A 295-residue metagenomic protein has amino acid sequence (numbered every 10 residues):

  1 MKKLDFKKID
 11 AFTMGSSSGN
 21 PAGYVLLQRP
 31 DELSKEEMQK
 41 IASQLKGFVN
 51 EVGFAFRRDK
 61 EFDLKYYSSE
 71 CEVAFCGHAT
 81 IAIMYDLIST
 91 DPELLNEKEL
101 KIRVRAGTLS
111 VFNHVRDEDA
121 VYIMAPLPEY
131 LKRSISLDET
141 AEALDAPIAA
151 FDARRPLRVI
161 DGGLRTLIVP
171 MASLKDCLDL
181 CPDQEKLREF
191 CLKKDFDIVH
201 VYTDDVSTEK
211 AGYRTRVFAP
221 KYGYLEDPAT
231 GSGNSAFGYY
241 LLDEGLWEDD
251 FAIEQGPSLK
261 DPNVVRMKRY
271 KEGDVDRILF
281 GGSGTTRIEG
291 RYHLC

Functional and structural regions predicted by a protein language model:
M1-S18, A146-A149: N-terminal, positively charged, Ser/Thr/Ala/Gly-biased leader segments that form transit/presequence-like amphipathic
S17-N20, C76-G77, H114-V115, K210-G212 (+1 more regions): Short glycine/proline-enriched turns and hinge-like loops at secondary-structure junctions
P21, V25, A79, R165 (+2 more regions): Gly/Ser/Thr-rich beta-alpha loop segments that engage phosphate groups in nucleotides
Y24-Q28, A55-F56, I168-M171, Y202 (+2 more regions): Short beta-strand-to-turn element immediately C-terminal to the catalytic PLP-Schiff-base lysine in fold type I
E36-E72, D205-E209, Y213: Anion-binding (especially nucleotide phosphate/pyrophosphate-binding) glycine-rich loop and adjoining beta-alpha core
E61, Y67-F190, L242-L294: Acidic, low-complexity central loop/insert segments
V73-C76, Y224-G238: Short glycine/threonine-rich catalytic loop with a Thr-x-Gly-x-Asp
R158, C191-G212: Glycine-rich, acidic
